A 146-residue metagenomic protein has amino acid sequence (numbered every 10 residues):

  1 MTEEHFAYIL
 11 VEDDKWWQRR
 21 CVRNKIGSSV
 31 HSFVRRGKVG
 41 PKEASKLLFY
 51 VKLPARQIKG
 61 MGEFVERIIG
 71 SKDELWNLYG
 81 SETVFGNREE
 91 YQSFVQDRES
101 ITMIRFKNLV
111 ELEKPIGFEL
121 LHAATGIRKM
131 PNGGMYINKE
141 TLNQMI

Functional and structural regions predicted by a protein language model:
M1-A44, K52-A55, E111-I146: Compositionally biased, charged N-terminal/linker segments
K59-I146: Aromatic- and Lys/Arg-enriched surface recognition patch
